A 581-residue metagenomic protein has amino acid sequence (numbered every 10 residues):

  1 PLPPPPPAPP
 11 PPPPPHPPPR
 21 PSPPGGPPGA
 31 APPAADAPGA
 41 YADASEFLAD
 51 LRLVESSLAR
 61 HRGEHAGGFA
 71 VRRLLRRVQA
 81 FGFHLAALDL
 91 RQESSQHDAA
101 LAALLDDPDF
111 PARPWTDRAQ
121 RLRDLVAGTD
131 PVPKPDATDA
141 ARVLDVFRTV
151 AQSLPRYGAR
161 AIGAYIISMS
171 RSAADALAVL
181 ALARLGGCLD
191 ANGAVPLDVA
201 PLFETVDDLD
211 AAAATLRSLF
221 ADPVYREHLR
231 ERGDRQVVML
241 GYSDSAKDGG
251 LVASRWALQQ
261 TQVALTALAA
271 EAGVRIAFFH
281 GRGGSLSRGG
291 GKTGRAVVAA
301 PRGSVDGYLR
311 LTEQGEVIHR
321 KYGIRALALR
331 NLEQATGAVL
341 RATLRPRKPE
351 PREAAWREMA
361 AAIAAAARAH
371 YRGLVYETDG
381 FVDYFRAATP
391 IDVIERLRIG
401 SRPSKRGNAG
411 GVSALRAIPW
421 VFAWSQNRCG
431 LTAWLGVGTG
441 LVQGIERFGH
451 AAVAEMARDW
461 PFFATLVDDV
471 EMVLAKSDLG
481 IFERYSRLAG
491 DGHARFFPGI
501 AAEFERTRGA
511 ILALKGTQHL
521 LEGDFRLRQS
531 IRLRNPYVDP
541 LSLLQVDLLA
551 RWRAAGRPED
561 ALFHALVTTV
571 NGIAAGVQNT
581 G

Functional and structural regions predicted by a protein language model:
P1-P7, P18-R91, D98, A103-A112: Extended, highly charged clamp/arch subdomains and adjacent linkers that form or line substrate-binding channels
F47, L51, G67-V71, S94 (+14 more regions): Active-site-proximal structural scaffolding
G82, P201, G284: Conserved, mostly hydrophobic/aromatic
H84, D89-R91, Q96-D98, F110-P135 (+8 more regions): Acidic, glycine-enriched catalytic cores built around paired aspartates
A86-L88, E93-L177, A181, L185-D190 (+2 more regions): Active-site cores of enzymes that catalyze phosphoryl transfer or operate on phosphate-rich substrates
P155-R160, A183-V195, L219-D234, V263-A277 (+4 more regions): Secondary-structure transition/capping motifs at alpha-helix termini and the adjoining loop/turn into the next element
A211-T215, R288-A296: Catalytic cores of alpha/beta
D222-R230, D234-K247, G290-T293, R302-R330: Metal-dependent DNA phosphodiester-chemistry modules and their immediately adjacent helices/loops in DNA-processing
